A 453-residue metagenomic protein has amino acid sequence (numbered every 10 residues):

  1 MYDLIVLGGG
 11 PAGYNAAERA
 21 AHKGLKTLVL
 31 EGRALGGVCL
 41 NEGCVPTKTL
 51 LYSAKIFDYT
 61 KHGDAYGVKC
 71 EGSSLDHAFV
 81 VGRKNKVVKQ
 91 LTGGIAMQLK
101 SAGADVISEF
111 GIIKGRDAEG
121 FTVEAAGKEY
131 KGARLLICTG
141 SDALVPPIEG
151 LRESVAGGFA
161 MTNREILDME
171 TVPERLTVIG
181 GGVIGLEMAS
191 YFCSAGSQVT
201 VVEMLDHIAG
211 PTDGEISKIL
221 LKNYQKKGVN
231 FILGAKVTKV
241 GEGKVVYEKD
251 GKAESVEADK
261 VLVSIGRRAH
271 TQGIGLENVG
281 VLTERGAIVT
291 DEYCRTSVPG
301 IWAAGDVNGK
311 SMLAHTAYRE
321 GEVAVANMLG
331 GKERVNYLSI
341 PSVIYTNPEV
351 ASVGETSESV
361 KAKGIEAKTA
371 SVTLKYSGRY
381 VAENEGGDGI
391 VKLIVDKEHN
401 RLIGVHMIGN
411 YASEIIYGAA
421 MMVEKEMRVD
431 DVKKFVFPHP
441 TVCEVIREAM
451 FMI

Functional and structural regions predicted by a protein language model:
M1-A12, V172-G182: Beta1/beta-strand and adjacent pyrophosphate-binding region of the FAD-binding site in flavoprotein oxidoreductases
M1-Y2, A125-R134, G251-K260, S297: Core beta-strand elements of the Rossmann-like FAD/NAD(P) dinucleotide-binding domain in flavoenzyme oxidoreductases
Y2, E18-L25, L30-V172, T200 (+7 more regions): Glycine-rich flavin
L7-G10, N15-R33, V38, V45 (+3 more regions): Flexible, glycine-rich terminal cap/loop adjacent to redox cofactors in electron-transfer oxidoreductases
A17, A21, A189, C193-S194: Gly/Ala-rich phosphate-binding loop of Rossmann-like dinucleotide-binding domains, activating on the conserved
A125-K128, K236-V237, G243, Y247-S255 (+1 more regions): A structured beta-alpha segment of the ubiquitous adenosine-cofactor-binding alpha/beta core
E153-V172, S255-N327: FAD-site-proximal beta/loop scaffold in flavoenzymes
